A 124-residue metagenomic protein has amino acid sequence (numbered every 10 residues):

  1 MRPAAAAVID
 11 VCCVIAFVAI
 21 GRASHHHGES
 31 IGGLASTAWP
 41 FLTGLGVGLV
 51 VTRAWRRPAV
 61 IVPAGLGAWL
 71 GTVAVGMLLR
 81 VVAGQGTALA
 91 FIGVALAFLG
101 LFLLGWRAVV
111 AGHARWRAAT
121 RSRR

Functional and structural regions predicted by a protein language model:
R2-S36: Membrane-helix boundary elements
A5-I9, G100-R124: Membrane-water interface at the C-terminal end of transmembrane alpha helices
C13-H25, T43, V47-W55, V75-L79 (+2 more regions): Alpha-helical membrane-inserting segments
S24-E29, W55-P63, V82-T87, H113-R121: Membrane-interfacial segments
G28-V47, P63-L66: Loop-to-helix transition at the N-terminal end of transmembrane alpha-helices
G33-L42, F91-L101: Alpha-helical transmembrane segments of polytopic membrane proteins
T52-G71, L89-L96: Internal alpha-helical transmembrane segments of multi-pass membrane proteins
L78-V94: Membrane-helix boundary connector in multi-pass membrane proteins
